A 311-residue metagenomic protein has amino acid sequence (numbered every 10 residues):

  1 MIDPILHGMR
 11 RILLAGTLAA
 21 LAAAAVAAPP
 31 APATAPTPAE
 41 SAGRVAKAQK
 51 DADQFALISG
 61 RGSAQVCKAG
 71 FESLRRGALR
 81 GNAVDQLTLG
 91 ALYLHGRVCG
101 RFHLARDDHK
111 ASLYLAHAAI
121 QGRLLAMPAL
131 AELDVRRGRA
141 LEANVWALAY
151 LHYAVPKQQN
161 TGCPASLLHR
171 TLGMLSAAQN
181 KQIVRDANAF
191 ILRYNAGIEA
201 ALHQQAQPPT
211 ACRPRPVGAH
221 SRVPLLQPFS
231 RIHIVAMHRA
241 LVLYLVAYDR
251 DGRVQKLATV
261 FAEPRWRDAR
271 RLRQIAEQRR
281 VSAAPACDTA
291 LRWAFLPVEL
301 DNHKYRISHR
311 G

Functional and structural regions predicted by a protein language model:
I2-G16: Bacterial N-terminal signal peptides that target proteins for export
A15-A24: Bacterial N-terminal signal peptides
A27-K68, E72: N-terminal leader/linker segments that initiate helical-solenoid repeat arrays
A31, G43, A48, R76 (+5 more regions): Charge-biased low-complexity segments
D53-G60, T88-V98, M127-R136, A165-H169: Hydrophobic face of amphipathic alpha-helices that form TPR/SEL1-like repeat modules and related alpha-solenoid
S63-E72, G100-L113, R139-W146: Structural signature of tandem alpha-helical TPR/SEL1-like repeats, specifically the intra-repeat loop/turn
A83-Q86, L124-A126: Helix-start (N-cap) detector for alpha-helical repeat units in TPR-like alpha-solenoids, especially tetratricopeptide
